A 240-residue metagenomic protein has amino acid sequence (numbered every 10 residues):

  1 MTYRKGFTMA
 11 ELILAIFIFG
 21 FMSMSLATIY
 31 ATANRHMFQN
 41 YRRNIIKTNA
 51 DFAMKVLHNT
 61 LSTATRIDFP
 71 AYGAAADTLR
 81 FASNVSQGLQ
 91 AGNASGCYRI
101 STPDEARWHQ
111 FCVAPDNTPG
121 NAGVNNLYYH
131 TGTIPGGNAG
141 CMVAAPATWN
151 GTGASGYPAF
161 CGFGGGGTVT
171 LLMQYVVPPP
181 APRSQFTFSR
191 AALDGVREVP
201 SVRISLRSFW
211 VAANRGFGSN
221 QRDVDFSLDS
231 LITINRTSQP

Functional and structural regions predicted by a protein language model:
M1-A33: N-terminal single-pass transmembrane signal-anchor helix
R4, K47-T48, D223: Residue-level detector of secondary-structure boundary/capping sites
E11, Y41, A50, A71 (+2 more regions): Solvent-exposed, flexible loop/coil residues
L12, A75, E198: Exposed loop/turn and edge beta-strand positions of beta-sandwich/beta-sheet ligand-binding modules
S25-T148, I234: Extracytoplasmic beta-strand-rich oligomerization domains located immediately C-terminal to a leader/signal peptide
G151-G153, Y157-P240: Short linear sequence signals and composition-biased patches located at protein termini or domain-edge surfaces
